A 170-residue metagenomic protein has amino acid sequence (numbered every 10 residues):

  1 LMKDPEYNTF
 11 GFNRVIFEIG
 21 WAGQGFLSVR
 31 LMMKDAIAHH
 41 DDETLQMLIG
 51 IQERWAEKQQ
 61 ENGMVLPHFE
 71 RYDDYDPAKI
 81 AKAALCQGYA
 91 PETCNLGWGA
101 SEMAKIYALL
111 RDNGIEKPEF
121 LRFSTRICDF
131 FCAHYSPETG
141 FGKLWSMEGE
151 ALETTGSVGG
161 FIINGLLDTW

Functional and structural regions predicted by a protein language model:
L1-G11, E43-V65, L121-G140, W170: Long, well-ordered core segments of solenoidal/helical folds
M2-E18, V65-E92, T139-G165: Carbohydrate-binding/catalytic loop surfaces
I16, G20-K58: N-terminal structural segment of carbohydrate-active enzymes
W21, G25-S28, Q59, M64 (+4 more regions): Glycan-processing catalytic domains of CAZymes
F26-D42, W98-E116, F161-W170: Well-ordered alpha-helical scaffold segments within catalytic/enzyme domains
H39, Q46, G50, R54 (+5 more regions): Composition-driven recognition of long, C-terminal low-complexity regions enriched in serine/threonine
T44, E116-F120, A151, V158: Residue-level preference for long, well-ordered alpha-helices that form the structural scaffold of enzyme catalytic
